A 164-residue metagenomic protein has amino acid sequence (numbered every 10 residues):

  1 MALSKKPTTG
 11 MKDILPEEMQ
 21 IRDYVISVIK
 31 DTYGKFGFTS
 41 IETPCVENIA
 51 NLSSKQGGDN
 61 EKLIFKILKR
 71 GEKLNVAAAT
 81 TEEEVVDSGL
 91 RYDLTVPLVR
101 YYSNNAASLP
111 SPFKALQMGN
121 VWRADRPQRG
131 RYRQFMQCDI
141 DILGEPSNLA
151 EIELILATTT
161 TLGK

Functional and structural regions predicted by a protein language model:
M1-K164: TRNA-recognition modules of translation machinery and tRNA-sensing kinases, especially anticodon-binding
